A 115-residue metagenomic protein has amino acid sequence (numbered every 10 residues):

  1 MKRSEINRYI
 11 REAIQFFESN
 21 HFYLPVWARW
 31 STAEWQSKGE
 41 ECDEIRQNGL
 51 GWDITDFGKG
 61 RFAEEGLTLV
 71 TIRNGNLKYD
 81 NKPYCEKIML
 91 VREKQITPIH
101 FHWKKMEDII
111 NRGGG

Functional and structural regions predicted by a protein language model:
M1-Y84: A short, N-terminal "cap"/entry segment at the start of jelly-roll beta-barrel domains of the cupin/DSBH fold
V70, M89, I109: A broad, low-specificity signal marking well-ordered, structured residues that form hydrophobic/aromatic
N76-I96, H102: Conserved double-stranded beta-helix
R92-E93, K105-E107, N111-G115: Glycine- and acidic-residue-biased ligand/ion/polar-headgroup-sensing regions
